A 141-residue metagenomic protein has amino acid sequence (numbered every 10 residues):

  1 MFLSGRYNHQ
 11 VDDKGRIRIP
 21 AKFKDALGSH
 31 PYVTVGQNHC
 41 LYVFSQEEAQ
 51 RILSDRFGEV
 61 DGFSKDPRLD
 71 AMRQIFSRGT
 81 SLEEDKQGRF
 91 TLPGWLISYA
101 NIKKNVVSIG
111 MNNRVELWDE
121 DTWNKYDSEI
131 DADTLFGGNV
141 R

Functional and structural regions predicted by a protein language model:
M1-H9, D13-K14, K22-L82, K86-Q87 (+1 more regions): Flexible "stalk/tail and boundary" regions
